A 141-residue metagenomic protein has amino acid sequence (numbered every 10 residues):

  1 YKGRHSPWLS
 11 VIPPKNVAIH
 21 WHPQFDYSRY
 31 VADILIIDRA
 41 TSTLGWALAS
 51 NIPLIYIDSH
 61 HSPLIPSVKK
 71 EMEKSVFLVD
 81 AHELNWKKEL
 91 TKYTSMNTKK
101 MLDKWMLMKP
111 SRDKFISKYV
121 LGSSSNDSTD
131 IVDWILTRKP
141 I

Functional and structural regions predicted by a protein language model:
R4-N16, I34, R39-S123: Catalytic binding pocket for nucleotide-activated donors in carbohydrate/polymer assembly enzymes
H20-H22, A40, D127: Amphipathic coiled-coil/heptad-repeat helices and related helical stalk/stem segments that mediate oligomerization
H22-A32: Short acidic alpha-helix that forms the nucleotide-activated donor recognition element in Leloir-type transferases
I116-I141: C-terminal alpha-helical cap of glycosyltransferases
